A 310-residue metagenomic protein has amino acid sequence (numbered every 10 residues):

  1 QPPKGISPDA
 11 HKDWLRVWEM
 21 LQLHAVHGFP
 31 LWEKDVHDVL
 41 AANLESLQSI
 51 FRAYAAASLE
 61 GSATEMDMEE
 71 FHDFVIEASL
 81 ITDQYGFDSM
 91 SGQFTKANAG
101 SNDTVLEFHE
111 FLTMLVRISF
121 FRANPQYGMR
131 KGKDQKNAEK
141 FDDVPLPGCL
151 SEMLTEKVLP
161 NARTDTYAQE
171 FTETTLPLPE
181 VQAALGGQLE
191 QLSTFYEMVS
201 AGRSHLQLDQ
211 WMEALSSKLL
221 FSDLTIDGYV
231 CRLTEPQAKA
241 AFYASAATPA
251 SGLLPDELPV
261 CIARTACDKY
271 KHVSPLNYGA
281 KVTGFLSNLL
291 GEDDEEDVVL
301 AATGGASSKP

Functional and structural regions predicted by a protein language model:
Q1-P310: Charged interaction scaffolds used for protein-protein
